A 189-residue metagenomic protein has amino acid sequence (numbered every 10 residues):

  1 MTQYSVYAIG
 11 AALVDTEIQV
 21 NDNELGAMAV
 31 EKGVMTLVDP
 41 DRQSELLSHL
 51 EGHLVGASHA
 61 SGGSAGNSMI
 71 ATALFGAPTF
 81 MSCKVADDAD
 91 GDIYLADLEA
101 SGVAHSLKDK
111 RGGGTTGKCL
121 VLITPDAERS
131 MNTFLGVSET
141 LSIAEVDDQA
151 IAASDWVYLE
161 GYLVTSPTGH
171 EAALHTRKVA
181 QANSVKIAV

Functional and structural regions predicted by a protein language model:
M1-S82: Glycine-rich phosphate/adenosyl-contacting loop at the front of the ribokinase-like
A73, E99, Q181: Anion (oxyanion) recognition and catalysis
T79, H105, I187-A188: Hydrophobic beta-strand scaffold residues
K84, S106-R111, V121-H170: Conserved phosphate-binding/catalytic loop of the ribokinase/pfkB sugar-kinase fold
D97-G114: A glycine-rich helix N-cap at a beta->alpha junction
H170-T176: Charged helix-capping and loop-helix junction motifs
V179-K186: A short helix->loop->beta-strand "cap" motif at the edges of active sites that frequently abuts
